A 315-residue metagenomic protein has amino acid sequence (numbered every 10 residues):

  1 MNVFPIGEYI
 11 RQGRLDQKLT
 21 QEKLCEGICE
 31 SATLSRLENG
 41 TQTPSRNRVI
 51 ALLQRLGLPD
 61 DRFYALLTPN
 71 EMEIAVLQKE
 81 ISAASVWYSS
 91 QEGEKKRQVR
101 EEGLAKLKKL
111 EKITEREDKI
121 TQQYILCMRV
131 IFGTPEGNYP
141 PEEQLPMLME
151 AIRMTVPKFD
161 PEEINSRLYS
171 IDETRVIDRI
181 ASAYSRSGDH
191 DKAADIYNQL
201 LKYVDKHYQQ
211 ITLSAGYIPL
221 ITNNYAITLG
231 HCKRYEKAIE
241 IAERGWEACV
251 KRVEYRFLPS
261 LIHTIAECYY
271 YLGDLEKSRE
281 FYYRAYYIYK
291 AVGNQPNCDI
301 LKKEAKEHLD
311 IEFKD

Functional and structural regions predicted by a protein language model:
M1-D16: A short, Lys/Arg-rich alpha-helix, primarily the initiator
L15-R36: Short alpha-helical DNA-recognition segment
Q17, E136-N138, S187, C232 (+3 more regions): Structural motif corresponding to the intra-repeat A-B loop/turn of tetratricopeptide repeats
N47-F63: DNA major-groove recognition helix of helix-turn-helix/homeodomain DNA-binding modules
Y88-E111, G137-F159, H190-Y203, R234-E243 (+1 more regions): Helix-turn-helix repeat elements of alpha-solenoid scaffolds
K108-Q122, I152-S170, V204-A215, V250-Y255: Flexible helix-coil transition and linker loops at the boundaries of alpha-helical arrays
